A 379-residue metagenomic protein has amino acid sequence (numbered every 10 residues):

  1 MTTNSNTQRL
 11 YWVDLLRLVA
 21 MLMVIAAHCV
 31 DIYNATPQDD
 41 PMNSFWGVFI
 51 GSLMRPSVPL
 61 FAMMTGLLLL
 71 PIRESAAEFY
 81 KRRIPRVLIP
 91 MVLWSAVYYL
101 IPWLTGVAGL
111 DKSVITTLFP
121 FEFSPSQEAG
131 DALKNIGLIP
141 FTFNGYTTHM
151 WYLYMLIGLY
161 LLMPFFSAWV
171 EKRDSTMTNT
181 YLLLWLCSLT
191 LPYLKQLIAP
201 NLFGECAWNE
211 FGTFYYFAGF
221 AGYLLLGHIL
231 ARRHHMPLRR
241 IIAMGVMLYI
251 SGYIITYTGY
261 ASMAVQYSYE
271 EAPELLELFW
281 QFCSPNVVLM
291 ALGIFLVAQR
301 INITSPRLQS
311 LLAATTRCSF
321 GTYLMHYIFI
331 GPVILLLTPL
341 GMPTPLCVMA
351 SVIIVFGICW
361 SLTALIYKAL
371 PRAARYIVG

Functional and structural regions predicted by a protein language model:
M1-G379: Alpha-helical transmembrane segments and their immediate juxtamembrane cytosolic regions
